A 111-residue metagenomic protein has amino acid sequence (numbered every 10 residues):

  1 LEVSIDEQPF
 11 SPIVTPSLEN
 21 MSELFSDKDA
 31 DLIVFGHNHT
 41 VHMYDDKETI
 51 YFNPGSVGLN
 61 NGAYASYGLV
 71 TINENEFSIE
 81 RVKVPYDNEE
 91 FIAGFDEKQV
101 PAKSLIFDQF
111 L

Functional and structural regions predicted by a protein language model:
L1-L32: Conserved catalytic scaffold of divalent metal-dependent phosphoesterases
D6-P16, G36-N38, V100-K103, D108: Charged, low-complexity, helix/coiled-coil-prone segments
D31-H37, Y51-G55: Active-site neighborhood of phospho(di)ester-bond hydrolases with catalytic His/Asp-centered motifs
N38-H39, A65: Short beta-strand-initiation
V41-M43: Residue-level recognition of beta-strand microenvironments
D45-L111: Acidic, His/Gly-rich catalytic cores of divalent-metal-dependent hydrolytic chemistry
